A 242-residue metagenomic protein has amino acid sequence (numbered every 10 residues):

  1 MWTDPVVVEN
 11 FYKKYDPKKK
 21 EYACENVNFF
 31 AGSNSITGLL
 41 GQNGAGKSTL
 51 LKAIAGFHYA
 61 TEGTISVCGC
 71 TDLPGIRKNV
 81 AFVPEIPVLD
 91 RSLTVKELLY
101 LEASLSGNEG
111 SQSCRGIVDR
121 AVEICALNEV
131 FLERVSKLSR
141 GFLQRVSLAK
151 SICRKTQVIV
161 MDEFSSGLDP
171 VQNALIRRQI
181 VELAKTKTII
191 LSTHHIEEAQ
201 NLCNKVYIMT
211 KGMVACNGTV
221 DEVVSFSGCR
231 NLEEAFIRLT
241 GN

Functional and structural regions predicted by a protein language model:
A55: Helix-to-loop junction immediately C-terminal to a conserved catalytic motif
E62-K78: Conserved ABC transporter NBD signature motif
Y100, S104, Q112-V130: Conserved ABC ATPase "signature" region
I159-E163: Catalytic Walker B motif of ABC-type/P-loop ATPase nucleotide-binding domains
N173-K185: Helical segment within the ABC ATPase nucleotide-binding domain
N217-G218: ABC ATPase "signature
